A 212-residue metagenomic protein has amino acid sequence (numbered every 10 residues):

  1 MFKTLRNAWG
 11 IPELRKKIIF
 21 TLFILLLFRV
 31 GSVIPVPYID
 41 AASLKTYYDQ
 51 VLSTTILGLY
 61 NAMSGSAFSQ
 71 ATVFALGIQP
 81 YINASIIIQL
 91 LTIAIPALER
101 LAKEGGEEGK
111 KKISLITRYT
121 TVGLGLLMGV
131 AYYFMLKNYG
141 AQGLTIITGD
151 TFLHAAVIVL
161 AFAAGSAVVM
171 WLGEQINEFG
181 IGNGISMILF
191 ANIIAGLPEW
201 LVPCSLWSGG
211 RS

Functional and structural regions predicted by a protein language model:
M1, P37-Q79, Q142-T151, C204: Interfacial loop/helix-cap signal at membrane boundaries in integral membrane proteins
M1-E13, A102-K110: Cytosolic juxtamembrane amphipathic/interface segments immediately preceding and feeding into a transmembrane helix
F2, L91-E104, G173-I185: Juxtamembrane helix-loop transition segments at the membrane interface in multi-pass membrane proteins
K17, E107-Y119: Membrane-interface alpha-helices at helix entry/exit sites of multi-pass transporters
T21-R29, F74-I93, L115-Y133, I158-V168 (+1 more regions): Hydrophobic alpha-helical transmembrane segments of multi-pass integral membrane proteins
L25-I39: Alpha-helical transmembrane segments of multi-pass membrane proteins
G129-I147: Short membrane-interface helical motifs at transmembrane helix boundaries in multi-pass membrane transporters
I146-S212: Hydrophobic alpha-helical transmembrane segments and adjacent short intramembrane/lumenal linkers of inner/organellar
